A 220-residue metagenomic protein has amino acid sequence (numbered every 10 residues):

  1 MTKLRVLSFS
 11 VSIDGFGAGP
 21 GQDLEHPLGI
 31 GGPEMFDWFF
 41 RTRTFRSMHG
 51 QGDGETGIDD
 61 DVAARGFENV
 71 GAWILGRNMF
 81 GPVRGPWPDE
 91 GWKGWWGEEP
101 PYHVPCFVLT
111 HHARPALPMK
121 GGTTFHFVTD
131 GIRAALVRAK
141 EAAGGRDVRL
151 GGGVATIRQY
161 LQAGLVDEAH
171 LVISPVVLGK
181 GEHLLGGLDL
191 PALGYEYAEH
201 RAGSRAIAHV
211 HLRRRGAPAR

Functional and structural regions predicted by a protein language model:
M1-R220: Enzymes that bind and transform nitrogen-containing heteroaromatic metabolites
